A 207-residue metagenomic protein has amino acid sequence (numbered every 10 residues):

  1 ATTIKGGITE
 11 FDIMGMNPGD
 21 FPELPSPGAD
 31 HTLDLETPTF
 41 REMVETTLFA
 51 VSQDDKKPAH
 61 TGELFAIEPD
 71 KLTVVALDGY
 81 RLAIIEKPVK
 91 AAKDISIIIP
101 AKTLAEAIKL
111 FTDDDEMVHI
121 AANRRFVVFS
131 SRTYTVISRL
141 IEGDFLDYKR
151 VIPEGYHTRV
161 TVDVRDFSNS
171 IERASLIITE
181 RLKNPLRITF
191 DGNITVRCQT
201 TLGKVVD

Functional and structural regions predicted by a protein language model:
A1-D207: Structural preference for solvent-exposed beta-strand-turn elements and adjacent flexible terminal/loop segments within
